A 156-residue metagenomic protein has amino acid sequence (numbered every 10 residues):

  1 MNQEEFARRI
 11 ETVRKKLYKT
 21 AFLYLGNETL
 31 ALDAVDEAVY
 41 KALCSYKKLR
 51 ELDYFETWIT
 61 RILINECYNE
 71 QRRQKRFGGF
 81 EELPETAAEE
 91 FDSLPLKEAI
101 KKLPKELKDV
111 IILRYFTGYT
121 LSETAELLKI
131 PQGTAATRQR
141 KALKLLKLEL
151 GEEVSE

Functional and structural regions predicted by a protein language model:
M1-K19: A short, charge-rich alpha-helical start-of-domain segment used by transcription regulators
E4-F6, G78-E81, E126, L143-E156: C-terminal edge and immediately downstream basic/flexible tail or linker adjoining helix-turn-helix-like DNA-binding
Y18, E28-S45: Conserved RNAP core-binding helix
E37-Y54, R73-K75: Sigma70-family region 2
K48-R50, R61-F80: Arg/Lys-rich amphipathic alpha helix in sigma70-family domain 2
I64, Y68, L128-E152: DNA-recognition helix of helix-turn-helix
N69, R76-I100, T120, S155: Internal acidic/polar
V110-R114: A short pre-motif secondary-structure segment
